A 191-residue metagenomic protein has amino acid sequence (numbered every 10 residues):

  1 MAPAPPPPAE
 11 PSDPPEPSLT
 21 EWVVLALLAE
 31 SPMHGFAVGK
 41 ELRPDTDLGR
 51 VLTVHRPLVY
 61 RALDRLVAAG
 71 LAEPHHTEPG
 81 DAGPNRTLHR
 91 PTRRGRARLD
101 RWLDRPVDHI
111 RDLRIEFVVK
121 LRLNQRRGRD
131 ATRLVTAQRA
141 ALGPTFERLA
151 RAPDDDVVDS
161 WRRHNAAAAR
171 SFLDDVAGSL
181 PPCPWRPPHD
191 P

Functional and structural regions predicted by a protein language model:
A2-I110: Basic helix-turn-helix/winged-helix DNA-binding cores and closely related short helical interaction motifs
L28, N124-Q125, V176, L180: Generic structural signal for hydrophobic core residues of well-folded globular domains
A29, M33, R126-R129, S171: Residues in soluble alpha-helical coiled-coils and helical-bundle/repeat scaffolds
H34, V38, A62-A68, A141 (+2 more regions): Amphipathic, well-ordered alpha-helical segments in soluble domains
R56, N85, R111, G128 (+3 more regions): Amphipathic, non-membrane alpha-helical segments in soluble helical-bundle scaffolds
D100-P144: Amphipathic alpha-helical dimerization/coiled-coil segments that flank or bridge DNA-binding/regulatory modules
R133-V135, L142-P191: Charged, low-complexity intrinsically disordered regulatory/assembly segments
